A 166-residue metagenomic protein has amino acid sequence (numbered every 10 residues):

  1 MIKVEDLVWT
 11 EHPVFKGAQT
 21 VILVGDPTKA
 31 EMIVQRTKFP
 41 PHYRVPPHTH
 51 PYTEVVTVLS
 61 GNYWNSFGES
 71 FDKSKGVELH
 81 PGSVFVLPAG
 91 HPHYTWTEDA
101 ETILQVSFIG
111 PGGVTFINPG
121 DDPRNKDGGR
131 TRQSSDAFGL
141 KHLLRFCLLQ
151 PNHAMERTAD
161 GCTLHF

Functional and structural regions predicted by a protein language model:
M1-I33, P119-R132: A short, N-terminal "cap"/entry segment at the start of jelly-roll beta-barrel domains of the cupin/DSBH fold
T20-L23, V34-R44, L104: N-terminal post-signal-peptidase region of extra-cytosolic proteins
P40-Y43, H50-S70: Glycine- and acidic-residue-biased ligand/ion/polar-headgroup-sensing regions
V45-P47, N65-S66, L87, P92-E98: Short beta-strand His + acidic residue motifs that chelate non-heme Fe in jelly-roll/DSBH and cupin folds
E69-A89: Short acidic-glycine-tyrosine-enriched beta hairpin
S74, Y94-R132: Double-stranded beta-helix
